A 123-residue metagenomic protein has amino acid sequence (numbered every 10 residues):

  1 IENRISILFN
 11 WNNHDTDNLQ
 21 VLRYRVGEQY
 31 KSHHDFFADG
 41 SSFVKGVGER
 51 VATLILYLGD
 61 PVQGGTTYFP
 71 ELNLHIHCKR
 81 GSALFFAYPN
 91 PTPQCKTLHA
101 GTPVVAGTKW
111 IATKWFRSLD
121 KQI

Functional and structural regions predicted by a protein language model:
I1-F85, P89-I123: Fe(II)/2-oxoglutarate oxygenase catalytic core
